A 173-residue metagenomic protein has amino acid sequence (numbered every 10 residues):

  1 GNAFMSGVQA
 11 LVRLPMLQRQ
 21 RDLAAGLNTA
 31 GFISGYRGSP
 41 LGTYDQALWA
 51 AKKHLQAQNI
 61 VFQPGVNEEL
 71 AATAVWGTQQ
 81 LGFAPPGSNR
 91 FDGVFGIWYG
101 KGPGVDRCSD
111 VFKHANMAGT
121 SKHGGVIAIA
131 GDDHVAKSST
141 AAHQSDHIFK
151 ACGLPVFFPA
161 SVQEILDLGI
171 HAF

Functional and structural regions predicted by a protein language model:
G1-V162: Thiamine diphosphate
F158-F173: Structural signature of the thiamine diphosphate
